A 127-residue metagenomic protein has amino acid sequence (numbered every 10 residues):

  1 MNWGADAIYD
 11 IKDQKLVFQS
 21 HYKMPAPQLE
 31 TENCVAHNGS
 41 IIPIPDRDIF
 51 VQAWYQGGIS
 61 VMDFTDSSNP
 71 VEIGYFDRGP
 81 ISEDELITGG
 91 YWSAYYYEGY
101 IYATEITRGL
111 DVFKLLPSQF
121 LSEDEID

Functional and structural regions predicted by a protein language model:
M1-D127: Feature marking well-ordered beta-strand scaffolds used for ligand recognition
